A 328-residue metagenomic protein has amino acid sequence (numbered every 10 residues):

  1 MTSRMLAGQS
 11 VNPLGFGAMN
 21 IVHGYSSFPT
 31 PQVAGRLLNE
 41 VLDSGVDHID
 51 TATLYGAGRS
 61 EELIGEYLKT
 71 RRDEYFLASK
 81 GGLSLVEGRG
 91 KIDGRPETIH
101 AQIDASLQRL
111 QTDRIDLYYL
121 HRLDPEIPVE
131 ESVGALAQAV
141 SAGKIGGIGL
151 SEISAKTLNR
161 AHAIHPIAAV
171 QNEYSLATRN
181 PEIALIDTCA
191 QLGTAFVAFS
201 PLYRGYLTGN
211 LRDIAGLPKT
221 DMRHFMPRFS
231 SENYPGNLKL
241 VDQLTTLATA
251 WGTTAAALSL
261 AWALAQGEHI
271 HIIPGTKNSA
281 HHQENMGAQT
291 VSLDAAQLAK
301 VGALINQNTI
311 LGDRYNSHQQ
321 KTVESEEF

Functional and structural regions predicted by a protein language model:
M1-Y75, F328: N-terminal binding-site loop/beta-alpha segment at the start of enzyme catalytic domains that lines or forms
A7-Y25, A78-K91, R114, Y119: N-terminal small/glycine-rich loop or linker at the start of catalytic domains across soluble metabolic enzymes
Q9-L14, G45-H48, R72-Y75, T112-D116 (+5 more regions): Short, well-ordered coil/turn segments that N-cap beta-strands
F16, I49, I64, L77 (+11 more regions): Conserved, mostly hydrophobic/aromatic
M19-I21, A52-L54, K80-S84, L120-L123 (+4 more regions): Active-site beta-loop-alpha junctions enriched in small/polar residues
Y25-S26, V86-N180, A184, T194-A195: Glycine/proline-rich, positively charged, aromatic-decorated active-site loop/lid region on the catalytic face
P181-P218, T254: Aromatic-lined glycan-binding groove of carbohydrate-active enzymes
Q191, K219-T246, A250, A265 (+2 more regions): Terminal-tail/helix-coil boundary detector
